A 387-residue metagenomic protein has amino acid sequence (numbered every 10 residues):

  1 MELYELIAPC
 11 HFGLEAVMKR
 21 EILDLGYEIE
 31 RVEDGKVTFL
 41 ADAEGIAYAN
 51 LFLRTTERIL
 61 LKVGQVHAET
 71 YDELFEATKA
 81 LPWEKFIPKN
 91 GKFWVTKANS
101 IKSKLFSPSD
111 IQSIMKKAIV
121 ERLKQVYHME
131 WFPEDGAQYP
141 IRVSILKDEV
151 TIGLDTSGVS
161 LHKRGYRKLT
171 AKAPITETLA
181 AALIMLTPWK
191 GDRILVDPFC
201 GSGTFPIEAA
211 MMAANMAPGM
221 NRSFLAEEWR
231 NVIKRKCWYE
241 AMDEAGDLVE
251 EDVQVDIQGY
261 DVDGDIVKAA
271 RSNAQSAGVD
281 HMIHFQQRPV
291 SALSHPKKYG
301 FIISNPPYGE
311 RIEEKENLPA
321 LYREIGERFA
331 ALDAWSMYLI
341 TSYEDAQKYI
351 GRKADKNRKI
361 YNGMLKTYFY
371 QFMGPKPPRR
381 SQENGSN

Functional and structural regions predicted by a protein language model:
E2-A137, S386-N387: Non-catalytic nucleic-acid substrate-recognition regions in nucleic-acid-modifying enzymes
E44-L51, V159-H162, P378: Short, charged/polar, Gly/Pro-enriched secondary-structure boundary elements
S100-S103, S160, P307-R311: A short, flexible beta-alpha/helix-coil linker loop
I141-S157, Y370, R379: C-terminal edge-of-domain segments
I152-L186: SAM-dependent Rossmann-like transferase core, predominantly class I methyltransferases with a strong bias toward
I175-H295, E310-R311, N317: Conserved S-adenosyl-L-methionine
Q286-N387: C-terminal catalytic and target-recognition region of SAM-dependent MTase-like enzymes, primarily methyltransferases
